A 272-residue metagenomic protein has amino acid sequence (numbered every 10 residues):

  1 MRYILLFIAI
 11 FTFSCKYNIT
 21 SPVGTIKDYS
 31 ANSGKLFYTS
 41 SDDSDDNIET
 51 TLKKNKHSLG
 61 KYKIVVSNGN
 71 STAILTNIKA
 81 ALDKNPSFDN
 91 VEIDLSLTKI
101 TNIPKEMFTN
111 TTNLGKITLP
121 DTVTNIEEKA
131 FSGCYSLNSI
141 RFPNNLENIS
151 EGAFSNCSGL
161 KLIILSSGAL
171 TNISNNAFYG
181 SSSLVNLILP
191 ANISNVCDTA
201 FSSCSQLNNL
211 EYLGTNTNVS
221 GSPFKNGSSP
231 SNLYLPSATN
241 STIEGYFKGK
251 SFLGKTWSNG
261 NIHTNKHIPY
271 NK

Functional and structural regions predicted by a protein language model:
Y3, S14-D28, F142, S150-S155 (+2 more regions): Extreme N-terminal leader/targeting regions
Y3-N47: Bacterial Sec-dependent N-terminal signal peptides
T12, K16-P22, P230-K272: Extracellular/surface-exposed low-complexity segments
L36-S58, I78-K79: Acidic Gly/Asp/Thr-rich repetitive segments characteristic of extracellular carbohydrate-active and adhesion proteins
L52-G60, K84-S87, G227: Flexible, charged surface loops at secondary-structure boundaries
K63-N70, F88-T101, T112-N125, Y135-N148 (+6 more regions): Structural signature of tandem-repeat unit edges
L75-L82, K105-T109, S222-N226, S241-S258: Short, aromatic/basic amphipathic alpha-helical patches
E106, E127-A130, S150-S155, S174-A177 (+2 more regions): Consensus positions within tandem repeat domains that build extended binding/scaffold surfaces
